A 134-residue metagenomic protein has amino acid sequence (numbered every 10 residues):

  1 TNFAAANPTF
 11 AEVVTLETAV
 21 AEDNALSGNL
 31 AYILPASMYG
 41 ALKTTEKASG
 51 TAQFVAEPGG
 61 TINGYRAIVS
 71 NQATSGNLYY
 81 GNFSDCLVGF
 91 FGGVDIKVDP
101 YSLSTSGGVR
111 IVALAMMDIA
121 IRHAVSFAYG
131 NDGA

Functional and structural regions predicted by a protein language model:
T1-A134: Structured, hydrophobic secondary-structure cores that serve as assembly/anchoring elements
